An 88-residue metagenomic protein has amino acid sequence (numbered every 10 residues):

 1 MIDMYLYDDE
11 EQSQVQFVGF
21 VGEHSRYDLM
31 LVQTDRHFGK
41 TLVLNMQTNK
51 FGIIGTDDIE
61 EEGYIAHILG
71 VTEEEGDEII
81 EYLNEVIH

Functional and structural regions predicted by a protein language model:
M1-D28: Negatively charged, low-complexity tracts enriched in Asp/Glu with abundant Ser/Thr
Q12, G22-S25, V43, T56 (+1 more regions): Short linear sequence elements within intrinsically disordered, low-complexity coil regions
V18-F20, L44, Y64-I65: Short amphipathic alpha-helical "recognition" segments used for binding
G19-K40, N84: A short, compositionally biased N-terminal segment around positions ~18-40 that is enriched in charged/polar residues
L31-D57: A short, structured beta-strand/loop element
I54-H88: Mixed-charge, Lys/Arg-enriched low-complexity segments
